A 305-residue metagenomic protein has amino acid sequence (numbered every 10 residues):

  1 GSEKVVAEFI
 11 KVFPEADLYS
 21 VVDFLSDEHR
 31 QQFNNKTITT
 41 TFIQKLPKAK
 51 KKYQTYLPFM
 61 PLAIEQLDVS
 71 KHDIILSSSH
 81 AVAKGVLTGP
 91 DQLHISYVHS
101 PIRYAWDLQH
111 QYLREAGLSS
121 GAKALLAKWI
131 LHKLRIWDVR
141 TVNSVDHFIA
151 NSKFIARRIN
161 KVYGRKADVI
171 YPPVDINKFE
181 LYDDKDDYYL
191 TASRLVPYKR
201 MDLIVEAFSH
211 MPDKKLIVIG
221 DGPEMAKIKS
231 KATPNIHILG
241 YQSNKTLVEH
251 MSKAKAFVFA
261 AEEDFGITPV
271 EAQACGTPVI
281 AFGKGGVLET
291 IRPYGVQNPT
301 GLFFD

Functional and structural regions predicted by a protein language model:
E15-K84: Active-site donor-binding segments of glycosyltransferases and PAPS-dependent sulfotransferases
E115-F148, A156: Membrane-proximal helix-turn-helix segments that form the acceptor-binding/catalytic region of lipid-linked
R157, K161-V169, P173-D187: Acidic anion/phosphate-binding donor-loop and adjacent secondary structure in glycosyltransferase catalytic cores
E180-K199, I204-M211, L216-I217: Conserved donor-binding/catalytic core segment of Leloir-type glycosyltransferases
A226-V248: Nucleotide-activated donor-binding/catalytic signature segment of Leloir-type glycosyltransferases, i.e., the conserved
S252-D264, T277-P278: Acidic donor-binding loop of glycosyltransferase active sites
P278-F282, L288-I291: Short hydrophobic beta-strand element within catalytic cores of glycosyltransferases and related nucleotide-activated
L288-D305: Change "using UDP/GDP/dTDP sugars" to "using nucleotide sugars
